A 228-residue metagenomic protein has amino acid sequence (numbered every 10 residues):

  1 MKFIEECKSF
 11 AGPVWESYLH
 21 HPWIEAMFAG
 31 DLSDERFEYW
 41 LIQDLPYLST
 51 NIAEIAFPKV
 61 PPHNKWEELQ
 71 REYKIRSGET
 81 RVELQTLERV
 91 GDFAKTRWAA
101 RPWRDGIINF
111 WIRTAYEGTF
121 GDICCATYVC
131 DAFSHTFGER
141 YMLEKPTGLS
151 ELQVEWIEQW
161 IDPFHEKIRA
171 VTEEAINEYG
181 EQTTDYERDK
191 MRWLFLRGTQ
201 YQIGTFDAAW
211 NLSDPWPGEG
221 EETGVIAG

Functional and structural regions predicted by a protein language model:
M1-F3, A26-Y39, Y116-G118, S150-Q159 (+1 more regions): Short, charged, low-complexity loops and linkers
M1-K2, K8, F110-W111, F120 (+2 more regions): Hydrophobic alpha-helical segments
E6, I42, K65-K167, Q200: Active-site-proximal alpha-helical scaffolds that flank and shape metal-associated catalytic sites
K8-D34, S49-N51, E173-Q182: Short alpha-helical hairpin
G12-S17, D31-V60, D122-T136, F206: Alpha-helical bundle segments that constitute or directly flank the non-heme di-iron/ferroxidase center
Y39-T50, R71, I75, K190-R197 (+1 more regions): A non-catalytic, amphipathic alpha-helix used as a structural packing/dimerization or gating element in enzyme scaffolds
F164-L196, D207-W210: Long amphipathic all-alpha helical oligomerization modules
K190-G228: Acidic, carboxylate-rich catalytic segments that either coordinate divalent cations
